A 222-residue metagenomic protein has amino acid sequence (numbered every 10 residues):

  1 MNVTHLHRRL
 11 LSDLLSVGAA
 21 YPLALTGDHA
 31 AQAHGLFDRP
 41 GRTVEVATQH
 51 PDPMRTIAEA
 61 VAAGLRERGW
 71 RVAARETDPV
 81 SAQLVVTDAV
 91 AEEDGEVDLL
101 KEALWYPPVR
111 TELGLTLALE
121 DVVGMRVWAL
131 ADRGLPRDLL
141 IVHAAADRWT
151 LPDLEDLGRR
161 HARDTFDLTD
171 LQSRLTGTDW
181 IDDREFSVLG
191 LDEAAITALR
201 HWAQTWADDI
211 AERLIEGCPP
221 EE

Functional and structural regions predicted by a protein language model:
M1-E222: Compositionally biased terminal segments of proteins
